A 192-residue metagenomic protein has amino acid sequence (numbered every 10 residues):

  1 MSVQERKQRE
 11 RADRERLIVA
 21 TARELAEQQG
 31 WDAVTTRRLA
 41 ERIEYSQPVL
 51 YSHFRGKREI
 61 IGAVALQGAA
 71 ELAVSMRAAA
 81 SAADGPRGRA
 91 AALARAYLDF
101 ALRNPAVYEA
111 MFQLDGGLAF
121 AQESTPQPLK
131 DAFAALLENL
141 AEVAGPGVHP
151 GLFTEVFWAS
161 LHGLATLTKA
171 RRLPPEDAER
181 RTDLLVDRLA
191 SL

Functional and structural regions predicted by a protein language model:
M1-Q29, T36-R38, R42, E59: Basic, helix-initiating cap at the start of DNA-binding domains
A26, I61-G68, M111-F112, P128: Alpha-helical DNA-contacting segments of helix-turn-helix folds
Q28-W31, E44, Y51-A63: HTH DNA-binding helix-turn interface
T35, V49: Residues in the helix-turn-helix
A63, R77-V107, L129-D131, G147 (+1 more regions): Hydrophobic alpha-helical connector segments
A70, L118-G145, G151-V156, R180-S191: Amphipathic alpha-helical packing segments from all-alpha helical-bundle domains
D99-E138, T166, A170-P175: Short secondary-structure transition hinges
W158-E176, A190-L192: Amphipathic C-terminal alpha-helical segment
